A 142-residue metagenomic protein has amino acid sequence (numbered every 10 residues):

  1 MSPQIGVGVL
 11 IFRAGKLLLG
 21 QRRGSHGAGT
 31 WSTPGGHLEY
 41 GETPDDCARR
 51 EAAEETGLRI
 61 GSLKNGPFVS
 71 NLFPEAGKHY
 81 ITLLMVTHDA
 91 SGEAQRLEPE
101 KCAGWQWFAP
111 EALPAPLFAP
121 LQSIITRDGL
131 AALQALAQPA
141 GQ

Functional and structural regions predicted by a protein language model:
M1-L17, F68, L83-V86: Conserved N-terminal beta-strand and adjoining loop/helix that marks the start of the Nudix/MutT-like hydrolase domain
Q4, F12, T33, I60 (+2 more regions): Short connector loops at helix/strand junctions that flank enzyme active sites, especially segments positioning acidic
H26-A28, P99-Q142: Nudix hydrolase/Nudix homology domain
T33-G66, M85: The catalytic Nudix box helix
V69-A94, I124-G129: Active-site-adjacent beta-strand/loop module that shapes the phosphate/pyrophosphate-binding cleft
